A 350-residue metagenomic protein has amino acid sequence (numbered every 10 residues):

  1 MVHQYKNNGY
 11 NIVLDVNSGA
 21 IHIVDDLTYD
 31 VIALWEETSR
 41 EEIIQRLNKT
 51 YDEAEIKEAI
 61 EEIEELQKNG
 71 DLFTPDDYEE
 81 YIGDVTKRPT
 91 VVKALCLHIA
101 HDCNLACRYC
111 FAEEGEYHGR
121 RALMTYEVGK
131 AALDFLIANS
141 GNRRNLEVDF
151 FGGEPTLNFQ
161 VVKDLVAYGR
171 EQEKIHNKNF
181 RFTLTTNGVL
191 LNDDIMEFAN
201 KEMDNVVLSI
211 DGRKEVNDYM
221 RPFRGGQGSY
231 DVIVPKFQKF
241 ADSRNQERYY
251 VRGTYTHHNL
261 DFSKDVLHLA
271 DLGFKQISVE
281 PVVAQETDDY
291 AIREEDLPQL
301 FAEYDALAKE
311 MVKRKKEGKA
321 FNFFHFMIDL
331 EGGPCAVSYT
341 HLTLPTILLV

Functional and structural regions predicted by a protein language model:
M1-W35: Acidic, low-complexity/disordered tracts enriched in E/D and polar residues
T38-N48: Short acidic, hydrophobic short linear motifs in intrinsically disordered regions
T50-Y51, K57-D71, P75, E79-E197 (+1 more regions): Conserved alpha-helical substructure of the radical SAM core
N145-D149, R181-T183, N205-V207, R248-Y250 (+2 more regions): Structural preference for beta-strand elements that scaffold enzyme active sites
G152, L184-G188, I210-G212, G253-Y255 (+2 more regions): A cross-domain feature marking catalytic cores of carbohydrate-active enzymes and several ubiquitous metabolic/repair
M203-K214, I277-V283: Non-cysteine beta-strand/loop elements that form the S-adenosyl-L-methionine
Y219-D231, Q238, D242-V337: Radical SAM enzyme [4Fe-4S]-AdoMet core and its adjacent flexible, acidic and glycine-rich loops/tails across
T340-T346: Conserved small/polar residues in nucleotide/adenosyl-binding loops
